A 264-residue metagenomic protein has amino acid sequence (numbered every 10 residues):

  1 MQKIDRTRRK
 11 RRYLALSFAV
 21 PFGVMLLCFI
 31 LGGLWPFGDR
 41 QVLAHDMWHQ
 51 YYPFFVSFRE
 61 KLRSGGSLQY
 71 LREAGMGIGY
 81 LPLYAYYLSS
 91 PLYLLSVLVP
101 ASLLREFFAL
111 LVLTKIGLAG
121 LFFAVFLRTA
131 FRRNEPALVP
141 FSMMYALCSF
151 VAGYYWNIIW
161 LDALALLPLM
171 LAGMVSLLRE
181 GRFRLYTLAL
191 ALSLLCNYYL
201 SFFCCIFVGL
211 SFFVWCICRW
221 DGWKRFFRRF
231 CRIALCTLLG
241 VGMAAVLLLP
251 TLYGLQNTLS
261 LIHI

Functional and structural regions predicted by a protein language model:
M1-W35, R228, R232-I233: Start-transfer (signal-anchor) and selected internal transmembrane alpha helices of multi-pass inner/ER membrane
R6-Y13, A74, I78, P82 (+8 more regions): Membrane-helix interfacial "entry" motifs
R8-A15, P36-V42, Y198-R219, F226 (+1 more regions): Alpha-helical transmembrane segments and their immediate interhelical/interface regions in integral membrane proteins
L16, Y70, S96-P100, R132 (+5 more regions): Hydrophobic alpha-helical segments with strong N-terminal bias
P21-M25, L113-T129, P136-C218, R232-L252 (+1 more regions): Membrane-embedded helix bundles of polyisoprenyl
M25-F123, M143-L164, N257: Membrane-interface coil-to-helix junctions
R59-R63, L177-L178, I217-W223: Hydrophobic residues in alpha-helical segments
I262-I264: Conserved small/polar residues in nucleotide/adenosyl-binding loops
